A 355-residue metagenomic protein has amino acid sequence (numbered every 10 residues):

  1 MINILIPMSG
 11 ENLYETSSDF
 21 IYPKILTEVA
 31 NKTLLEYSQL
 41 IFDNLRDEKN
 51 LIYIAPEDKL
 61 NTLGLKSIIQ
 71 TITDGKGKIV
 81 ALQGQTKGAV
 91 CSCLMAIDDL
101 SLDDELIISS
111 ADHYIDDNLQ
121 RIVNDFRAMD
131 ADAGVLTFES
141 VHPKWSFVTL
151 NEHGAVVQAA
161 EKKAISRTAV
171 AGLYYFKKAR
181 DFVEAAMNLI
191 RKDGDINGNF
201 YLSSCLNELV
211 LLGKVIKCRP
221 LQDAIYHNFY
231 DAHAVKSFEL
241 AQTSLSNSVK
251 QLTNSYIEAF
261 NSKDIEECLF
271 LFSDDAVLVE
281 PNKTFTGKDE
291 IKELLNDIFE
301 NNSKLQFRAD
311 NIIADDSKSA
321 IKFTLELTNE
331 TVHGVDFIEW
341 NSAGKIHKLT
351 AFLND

Functional and structural regions predicted by a protein language model:
I2-I21, T27-E28, K32-E105: Conserved N-terminal catalytic core of the sugar/cofactor nucleotidyltransferase
I4, V170-S246: Conserved alpha/beta core of the MobA/IspD/sugar-nucleotide pyrophosphorylase nucleotidyltransferase superfamily
D103-Y114: Short beta-strand-to-loop acidic/aromatic patch adjacent to the donor-nucleotide binding site
I115-D193: Conserved core of the sugar-phosphate nucleotidyltransferase
S246-K263: Short, aromatic-enriched amphipathic alpha-helices that serve as compact interaction elements
S262-D275: Short, well-ordered alpha-helical segments enriched in acidic and aromatic residues
D275-T286: A short gly/proline-enriched turn/hairpin at secondary-structure junctions
V279, K292-D355: A beta-strand edge to alpha-helix "cap/lid" segment located at domain peripheries
